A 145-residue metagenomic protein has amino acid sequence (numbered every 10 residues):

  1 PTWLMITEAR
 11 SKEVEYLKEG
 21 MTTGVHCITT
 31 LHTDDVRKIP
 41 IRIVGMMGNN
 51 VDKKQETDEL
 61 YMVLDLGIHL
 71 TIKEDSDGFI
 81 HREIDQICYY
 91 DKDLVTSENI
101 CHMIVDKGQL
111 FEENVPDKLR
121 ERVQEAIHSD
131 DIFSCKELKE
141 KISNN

Functional and structural regions predicted by a protein language model:
P1-V63: Conserved P-loop NTPase nucleotide-binding/switch module
D34, E74, D91: Residue-level detector of flexible, active-site-proximal loop/helix-junction positions within diverse enzyme catalytic
E56-T57, E74-S76: Short proline/glycine-enriched turn/loop segments at secondary-structure junctions
L70-I72: H-loop (His-switch) and adjacent beta-strand-loop-beta switch element of ABC-type ATPase nucleotide-binding domains
D77-N145: NTP-binding/hydrolysis catalytic cores, primarily Walker-type P-loop NTPases
